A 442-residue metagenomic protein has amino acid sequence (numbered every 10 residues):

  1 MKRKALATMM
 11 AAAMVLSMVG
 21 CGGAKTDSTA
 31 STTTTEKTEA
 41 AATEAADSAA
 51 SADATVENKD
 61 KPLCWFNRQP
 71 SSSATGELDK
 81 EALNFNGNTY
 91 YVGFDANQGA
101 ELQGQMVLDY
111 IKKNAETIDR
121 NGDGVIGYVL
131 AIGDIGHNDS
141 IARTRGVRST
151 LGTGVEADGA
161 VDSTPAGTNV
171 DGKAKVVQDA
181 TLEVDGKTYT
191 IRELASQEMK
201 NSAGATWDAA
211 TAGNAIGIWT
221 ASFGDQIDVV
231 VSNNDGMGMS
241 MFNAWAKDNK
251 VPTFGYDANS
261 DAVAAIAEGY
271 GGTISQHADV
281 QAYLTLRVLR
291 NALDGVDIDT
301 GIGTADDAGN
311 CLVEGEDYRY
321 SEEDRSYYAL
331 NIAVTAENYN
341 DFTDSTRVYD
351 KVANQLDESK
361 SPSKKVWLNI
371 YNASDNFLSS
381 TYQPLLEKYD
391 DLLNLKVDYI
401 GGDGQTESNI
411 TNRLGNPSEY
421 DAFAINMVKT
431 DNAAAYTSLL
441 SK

Functional and structural regions predicted by a protein language model:
R3-A24: Sec-dependent N-terminal signal peptides of Gram-positive bacterial secreted proteins and lipoproteins
C21-K442: A residue-level marker of the well-folded mature domains of exported/periplasmic proteins
